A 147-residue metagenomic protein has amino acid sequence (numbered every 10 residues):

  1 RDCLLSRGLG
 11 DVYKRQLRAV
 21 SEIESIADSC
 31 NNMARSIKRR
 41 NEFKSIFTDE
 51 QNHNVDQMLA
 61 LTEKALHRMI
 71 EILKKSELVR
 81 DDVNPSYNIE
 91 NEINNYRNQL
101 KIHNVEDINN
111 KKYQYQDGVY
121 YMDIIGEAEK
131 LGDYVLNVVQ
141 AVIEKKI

Functional and structural regions predicted by a protein language model:
R1, R7-I147: Cytosolic, long alpha-helical scaffolding segments
